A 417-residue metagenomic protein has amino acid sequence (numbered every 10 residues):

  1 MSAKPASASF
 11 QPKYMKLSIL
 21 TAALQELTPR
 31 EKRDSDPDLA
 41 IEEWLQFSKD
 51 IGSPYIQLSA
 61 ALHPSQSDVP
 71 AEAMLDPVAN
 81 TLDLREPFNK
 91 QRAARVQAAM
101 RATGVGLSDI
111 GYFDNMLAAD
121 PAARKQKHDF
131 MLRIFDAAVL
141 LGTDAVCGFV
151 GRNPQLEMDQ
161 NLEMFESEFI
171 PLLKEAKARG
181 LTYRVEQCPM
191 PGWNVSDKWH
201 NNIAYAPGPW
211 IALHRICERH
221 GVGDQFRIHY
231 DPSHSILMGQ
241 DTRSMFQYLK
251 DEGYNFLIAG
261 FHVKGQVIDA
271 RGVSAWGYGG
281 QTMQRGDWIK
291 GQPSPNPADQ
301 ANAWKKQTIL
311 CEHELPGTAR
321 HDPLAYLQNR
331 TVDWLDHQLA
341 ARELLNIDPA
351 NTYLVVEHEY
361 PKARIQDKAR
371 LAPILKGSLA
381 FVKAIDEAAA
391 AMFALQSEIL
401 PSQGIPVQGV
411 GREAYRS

Functional and structural regions predicted by a protein language model:
M1-D144, D159-Q160, S167-I170, K174-K177 (+5 more regions): N-terminal pre-domain/capping segments
F10-Y14, Q25-R33, D38, I56 (+1 more regions): Acidic/histidine-rich catalytic cores of soluble enzymes
S53, L107, N255-I258, N351: Core-facing hydrophobic residues within beta-strands of well-ordered domains
Q57, D109-G111, C147, R184 (+2 more regions): Conserved beta-strand positions in the central sheet of alpha/beta enzyme cores
N115-A118, G148-V150, Q155-L156, Q187 (+1 more regions): Conserved strand-turn element in the central/C-terminal portion of the radical SAM core barrel that lines
A138-M158, R179-V195, V355: Active-site groove signature of glycoside hydrolases
P323-I347: A short, acidic, amphipathic alpha-helical segment used as a generic capping/interface helix at domain edges
T352-P361: Short acidic/histidine-rich active-site segments
